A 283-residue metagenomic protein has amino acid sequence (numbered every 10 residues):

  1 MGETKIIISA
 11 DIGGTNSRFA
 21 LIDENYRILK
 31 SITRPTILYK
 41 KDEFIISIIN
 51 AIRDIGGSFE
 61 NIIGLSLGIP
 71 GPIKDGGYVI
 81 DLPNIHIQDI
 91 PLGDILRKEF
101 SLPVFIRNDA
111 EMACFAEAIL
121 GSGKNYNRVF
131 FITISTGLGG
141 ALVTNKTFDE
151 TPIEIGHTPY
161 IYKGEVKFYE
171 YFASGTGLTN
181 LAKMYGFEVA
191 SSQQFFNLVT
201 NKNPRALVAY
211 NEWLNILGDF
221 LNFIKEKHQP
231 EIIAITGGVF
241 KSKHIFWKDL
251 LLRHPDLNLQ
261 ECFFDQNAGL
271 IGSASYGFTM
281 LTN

Functional and structural regions predicted by a protein language model:
M1-G64, I73-G76, D94-L102, A118-F130 (+1 more regions): ATP-binding/phosphotransfer module of carbohydrate and carboxylate kinases, centering on a glycine-rich
D11, D109, S135: Active-site glycine-centered loops adjacent to acidic/histidine catalytic or metal-binding residues that shape
S17-L21, L138-V143: Short beta-strand scaffold segments in enzyme catalytic cores
R27-K30, T147-P152: Beta-strand initiation motifs
Y78-Q88: A charged helix-plus-loop insertion that forms the helical arch/lid used to bind and gate nucleic-acid substrates
V104-N108: General beta-strand structural signal in soluble alpha/beta enzymes
A113-I119, G139-L142: Adenylate-forming
